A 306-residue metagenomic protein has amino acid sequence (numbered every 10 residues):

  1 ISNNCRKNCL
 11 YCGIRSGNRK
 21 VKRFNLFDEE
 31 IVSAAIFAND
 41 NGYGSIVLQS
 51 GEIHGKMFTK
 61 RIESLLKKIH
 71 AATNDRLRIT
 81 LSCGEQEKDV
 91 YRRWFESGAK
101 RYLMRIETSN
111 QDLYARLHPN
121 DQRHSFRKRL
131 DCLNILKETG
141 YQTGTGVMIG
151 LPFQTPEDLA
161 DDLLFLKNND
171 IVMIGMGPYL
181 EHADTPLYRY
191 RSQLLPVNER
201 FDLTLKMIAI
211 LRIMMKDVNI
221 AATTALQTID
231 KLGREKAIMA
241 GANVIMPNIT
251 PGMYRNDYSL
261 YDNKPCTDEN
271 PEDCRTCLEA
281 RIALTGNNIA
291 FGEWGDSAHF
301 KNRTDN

Functional and structural regions predicted by a protein language model:
S2-S16: Local cysteine-cluster metal-coordination motifs and their immediate loop/turn environment, predominantly Fe-S cluster
C9, L48, M104, L136 (+3 more regions): Conserved, mostly hydrophobic/aromatic
S16-E30, A38-K60, L65-L66, H70-L133 (+2 more regions): Core AdoMet radical
N39, K167-N306: Auxiliary Fe-S-binding modules of radical SAM enzymes
I53-K56, T80, C132-D158, G177-D184 (+2 more regions): Conserved strand-turn element in the central/C-terminal portion of the radical SAM core barrel that lines
K56-C83, R123-G144, N169, Q193-V218 (+1 more regions): Alpha-helix-loop-beta-strand connector modules within alpha/beta enzyme cores
E87-E96, P152-K167, T228-A240: Catalytic cores of alpha/beta
